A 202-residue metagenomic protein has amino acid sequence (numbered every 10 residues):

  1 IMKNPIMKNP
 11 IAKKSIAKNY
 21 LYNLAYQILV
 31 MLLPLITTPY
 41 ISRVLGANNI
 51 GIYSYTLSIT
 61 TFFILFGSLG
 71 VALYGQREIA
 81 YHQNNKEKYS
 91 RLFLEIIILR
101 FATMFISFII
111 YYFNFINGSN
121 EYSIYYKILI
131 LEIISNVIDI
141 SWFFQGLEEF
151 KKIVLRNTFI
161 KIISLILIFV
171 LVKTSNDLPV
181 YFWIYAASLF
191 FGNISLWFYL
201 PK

Functional and structural regions predicted by a protein language model:
A12-K14, L45-N49, F63-I98, G146-K151: Transmembrane-helix boundary and interhelical linker motifs in polytopic inner-membrane proteins
S15-A72, S164-L165, Y185: Signature of the first transmembrane helix
I16-I36, Y40, I97, Y126 (+3 more regions): Hydrophobic faces of transmembrane alpha-helices in multi-pass small-molecule transporters and flippases across diverse
N23, Q27, S54-L57, I96 (+4 more regions): Residue-level recognition of transmembrane alpha-helices in multi-pass small-molecule transporters/permeases
L35, P39, F66-L69, F108-I116 (+2 more regions): Membrane-embedded alpha-helical segments of multi-pass transporters/permeases
F62, F66, F101, Y112-F113 (+2 more regions): Alpha-helical transmembrane segments of multi-pass membrane proteins
Q83, I133-N157, L200: Membrane-interface junctions at transmembrane-helix termini in multi-pass inner-membrane proteins
I130, L155-K202: Hydrophobic alpha-helical transmembrane segments
